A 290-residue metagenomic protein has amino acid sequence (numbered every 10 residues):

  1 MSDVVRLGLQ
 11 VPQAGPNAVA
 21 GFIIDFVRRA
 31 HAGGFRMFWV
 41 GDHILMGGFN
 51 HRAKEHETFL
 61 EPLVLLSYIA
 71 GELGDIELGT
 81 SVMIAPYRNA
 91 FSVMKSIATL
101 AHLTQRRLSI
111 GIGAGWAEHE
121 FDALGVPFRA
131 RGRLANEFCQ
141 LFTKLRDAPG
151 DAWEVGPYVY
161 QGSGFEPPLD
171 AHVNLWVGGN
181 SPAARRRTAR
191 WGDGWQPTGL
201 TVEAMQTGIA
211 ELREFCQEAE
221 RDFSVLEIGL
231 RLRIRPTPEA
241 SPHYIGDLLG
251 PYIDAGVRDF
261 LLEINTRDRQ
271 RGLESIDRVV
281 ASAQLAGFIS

Functional and structural regions predicted by a protein language model:
M1-E72, V173, N265, Q270 (+3 more regions): N-terminal beta1-alpha1-beta2 module of alpha/beta enzyme domains
S2-D3, M46-A53, T80, P86-W191 (+3 more regions): Internal, glycine-rich beta/alpha segment that forms the wall or movable "lid" of small-molecule/cofactor binding
L7-V11, F38-V40, E77-T80, L108-I112 (+4 more regions): Hydrophobic faces of well-ordered beta-strands that scaffold small-molecule active sites in alpha/beta enzyme cores
L9-G21, V82-F91, D170-N180, R231-H243: Active-site mouth loops of central-metabolism enzymes
A18-A30, S96-I97, V177-R187, E239-I253: Short, acidic/polar
I23, P62, L66, V93 (+5 more regions): Aromatic/hydrophobic pocket-lining residues that form the small-molecule binding cavity in soluble enzyme cores
D25-G41, R190, G194, T198 (+1 more regions): Catalytic domains of carbohydrate-active enzymes, especially glycoside hydrolases
T201-C216, D268-R278: Active-site-adjacent beta->alpha loops and helix N-cap segments on the catalytic face of soluble alpha/beta enzymes
